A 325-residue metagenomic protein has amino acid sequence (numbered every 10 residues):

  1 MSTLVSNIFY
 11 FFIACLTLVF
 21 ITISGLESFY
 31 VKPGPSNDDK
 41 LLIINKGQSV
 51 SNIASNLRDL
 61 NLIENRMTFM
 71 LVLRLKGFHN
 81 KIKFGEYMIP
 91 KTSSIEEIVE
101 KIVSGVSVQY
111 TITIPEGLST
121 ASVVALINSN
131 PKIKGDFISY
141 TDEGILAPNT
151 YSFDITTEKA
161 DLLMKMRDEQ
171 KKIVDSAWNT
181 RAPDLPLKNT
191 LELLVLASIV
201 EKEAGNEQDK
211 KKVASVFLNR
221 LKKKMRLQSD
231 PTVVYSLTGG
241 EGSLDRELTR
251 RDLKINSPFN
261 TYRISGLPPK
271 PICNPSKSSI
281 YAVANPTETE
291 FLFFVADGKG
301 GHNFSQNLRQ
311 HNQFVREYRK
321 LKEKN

Functional and structural regions predicted by a protein language model:
M1-L16: N-terminal Sec-pathway targeting helices
S2-S6, K46-S51, L71-L75, F84 (+3 more regions): A broad, low-specificity signal for short, low-complexity segments enriched in glycine/proline and polar/charged
I8-F11, D39-I44, N80, L118 (+3 more regions): Short low-complexity stretches enriched in small and charged residues
F12-T17, R58-N61, F84-E86, R263-P268 (+1 more regions): N-terminal start-of-chain detector that recognizes signal peptides and the immediate post-cleavage beginning
I13, T17-S28, L191-V195: Hydrophobic alpha-helical targeting segments used for export or membrane insertion
V19-N179: Signal peptide-directed extracytoplasmic domains
V124-Y140, G144-N325: Bacterial extracytoplasmic/cell-wall-associated proteins, especially those involved in peptidoglycan
